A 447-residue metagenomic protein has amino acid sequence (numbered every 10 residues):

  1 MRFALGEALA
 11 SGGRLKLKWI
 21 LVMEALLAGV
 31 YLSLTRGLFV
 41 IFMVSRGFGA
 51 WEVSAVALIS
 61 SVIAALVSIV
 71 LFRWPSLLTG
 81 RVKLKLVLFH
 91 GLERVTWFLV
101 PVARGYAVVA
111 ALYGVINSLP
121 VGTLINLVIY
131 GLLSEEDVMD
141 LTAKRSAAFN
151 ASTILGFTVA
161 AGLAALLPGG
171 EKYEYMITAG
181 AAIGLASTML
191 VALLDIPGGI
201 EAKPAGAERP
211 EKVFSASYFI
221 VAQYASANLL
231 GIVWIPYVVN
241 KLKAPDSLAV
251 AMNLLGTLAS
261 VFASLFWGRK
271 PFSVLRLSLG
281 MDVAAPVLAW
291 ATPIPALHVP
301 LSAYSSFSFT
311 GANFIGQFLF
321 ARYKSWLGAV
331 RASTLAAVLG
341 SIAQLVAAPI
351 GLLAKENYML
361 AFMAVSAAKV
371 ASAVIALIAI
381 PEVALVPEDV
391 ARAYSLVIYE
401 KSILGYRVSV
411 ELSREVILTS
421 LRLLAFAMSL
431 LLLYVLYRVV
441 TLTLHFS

Functional and structural regions predicted by a protein language model:
R2-K18, D195-A222, V390-S420: Juxtamembrane intracellular "pre-TM" segments in multi-pass secondary transporters
F3-L66, E211-N253, L418-L424, L433-F446: Helix-loop boundary and gating motifs at the non-cytosolic
I20-I41, V56-F72, F89-E93, V109-P168 (+5 more regions): Substrate-agnostic recognition of the 12-TM MFS/MFS-like secondary transporter fold
V53-V56, K85, L141, Y173-A179 (+4 more regions): Alpha-helical transmembrane segments of multi-pass secondary-active solute transporters
K83-L99, A181, V274-L288, S366: Structural signature of the two symmetry-related core transmembrane helices
L99-Y113, L288-S302: Helix-loop junctions at membrane interfaces in 12-TM secondary transporters
A164-A182, L352-A371, L412-A425, V439-S447: A membrane-interface helix-boundary motif in multi-pass transporters
A181-I200, S372-V383: C-terminal membrane-cytosol helix-exit motif in multi-pass small-molecule transporters
